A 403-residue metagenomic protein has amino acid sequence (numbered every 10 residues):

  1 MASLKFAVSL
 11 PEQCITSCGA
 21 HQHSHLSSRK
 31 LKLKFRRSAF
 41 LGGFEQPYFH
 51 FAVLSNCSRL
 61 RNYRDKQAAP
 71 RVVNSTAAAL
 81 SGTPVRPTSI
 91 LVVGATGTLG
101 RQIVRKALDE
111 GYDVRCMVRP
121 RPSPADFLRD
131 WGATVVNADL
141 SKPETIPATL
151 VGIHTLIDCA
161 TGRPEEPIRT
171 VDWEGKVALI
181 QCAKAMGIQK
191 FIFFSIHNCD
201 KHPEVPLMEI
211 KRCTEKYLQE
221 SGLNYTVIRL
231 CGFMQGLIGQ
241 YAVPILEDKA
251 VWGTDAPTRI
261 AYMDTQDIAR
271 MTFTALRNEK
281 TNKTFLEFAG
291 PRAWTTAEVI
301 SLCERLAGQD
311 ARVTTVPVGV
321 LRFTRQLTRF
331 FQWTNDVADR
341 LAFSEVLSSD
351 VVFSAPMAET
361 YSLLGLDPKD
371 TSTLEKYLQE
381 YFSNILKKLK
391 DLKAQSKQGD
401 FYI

Functional and structural regions predicted by a protein language model:
M1-D65, V72: N-terminal chloroplast transit peptides
E12, C57, Y63, A69-R71 (+2 more regions): A hydrophobic C-terminal alpha-helical subdomain
G82-D113, V118: N-terminal Rossmann NAD(P)H-binding glycine-rich loop of SDR-like oxidoreductase domains
R129-T155: Conserved Rossmann-fold cofactor-binding substructure of NAD(P)-dependent oxidoreductases
G162-A250, I260: Glycine-/Pro-rich loop/turn segments that contact NAD(P) or position catalytic residues in Rossmann-like domains
G175, W252-L276, T284, E298: Substrate-positioning beta->alpha
G236-V243, A275-L286, Q309-A311: Glycine/proline-rich active-site loop of Rossmann-fold NAD(P)-dependent oxidoreductases
R259-Q266, F288-R305, V318-Q326, S372: Substrate-binding strand-loop-helix patch in Rossmann-like NAD(P)-dependent oxidoreductase/epimerase domains
